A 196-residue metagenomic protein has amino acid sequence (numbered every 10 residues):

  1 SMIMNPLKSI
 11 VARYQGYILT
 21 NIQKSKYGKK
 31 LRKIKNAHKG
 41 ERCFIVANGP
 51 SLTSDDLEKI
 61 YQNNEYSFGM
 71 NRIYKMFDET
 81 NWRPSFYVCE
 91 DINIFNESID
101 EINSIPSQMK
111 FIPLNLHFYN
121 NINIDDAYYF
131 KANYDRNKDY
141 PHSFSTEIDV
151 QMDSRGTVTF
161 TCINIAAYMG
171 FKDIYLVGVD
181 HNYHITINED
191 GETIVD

Functional and structural regions predicted by a protein language model:
M2-D196: Metal-ion/cofactor- or nucleotide/acyl-coenzyme-handling active-site neighborhoods
